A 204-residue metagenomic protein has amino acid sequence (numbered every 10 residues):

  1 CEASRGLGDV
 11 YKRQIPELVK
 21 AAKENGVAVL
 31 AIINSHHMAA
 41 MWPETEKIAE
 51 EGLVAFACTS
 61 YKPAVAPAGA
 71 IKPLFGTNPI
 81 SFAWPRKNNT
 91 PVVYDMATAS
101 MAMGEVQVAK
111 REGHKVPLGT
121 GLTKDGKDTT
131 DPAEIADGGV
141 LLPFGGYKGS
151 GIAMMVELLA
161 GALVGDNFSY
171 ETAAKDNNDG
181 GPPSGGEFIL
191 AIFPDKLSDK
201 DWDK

Functional and structural regions predicted by a protein language model:
C1-L7, Y11: Single conserved hydrophobic/aromatic residue that forms the stacking wall/gate of nucleotide- or nucleobase-binding
P16, K20-S60: A glycine-rich phosphate/pyrophosphate-binding beta-strand-loop-alpha-helix module
E24-A28, E50-V54, G76-P79, K87-P91 (+3 more regions): Short coil/turn connectors at secondary-structure junctions
I33, F56-T59, A83-P85, Y94-A97 (+1 more regions): Short beta-strand segments
V65-A133: Phosphate/diphosphate-binding glycine-rich loops and adjacent basic-rich segments that engage nucleotide
R111-Y170, K175: Secondary-shell segments that build the walls of catalytic and ion/ligand-binding clefts
L163, S169-K204: Catalytic-core signal marking the mid-to-C-terminal active-site face
